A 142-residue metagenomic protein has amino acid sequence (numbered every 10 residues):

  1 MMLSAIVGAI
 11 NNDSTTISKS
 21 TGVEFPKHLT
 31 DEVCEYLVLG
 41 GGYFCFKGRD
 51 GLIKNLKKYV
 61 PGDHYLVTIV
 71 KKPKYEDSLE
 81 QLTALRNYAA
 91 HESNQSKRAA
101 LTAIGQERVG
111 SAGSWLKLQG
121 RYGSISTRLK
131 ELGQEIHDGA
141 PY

Functional and structural regions predicted by a protein language model:
M1-L82: Helix-loop junctions and short alpha-helical segments
C45-G48, K74-Y142: Polyanionic, low-complexity intrinsically disordered segments
